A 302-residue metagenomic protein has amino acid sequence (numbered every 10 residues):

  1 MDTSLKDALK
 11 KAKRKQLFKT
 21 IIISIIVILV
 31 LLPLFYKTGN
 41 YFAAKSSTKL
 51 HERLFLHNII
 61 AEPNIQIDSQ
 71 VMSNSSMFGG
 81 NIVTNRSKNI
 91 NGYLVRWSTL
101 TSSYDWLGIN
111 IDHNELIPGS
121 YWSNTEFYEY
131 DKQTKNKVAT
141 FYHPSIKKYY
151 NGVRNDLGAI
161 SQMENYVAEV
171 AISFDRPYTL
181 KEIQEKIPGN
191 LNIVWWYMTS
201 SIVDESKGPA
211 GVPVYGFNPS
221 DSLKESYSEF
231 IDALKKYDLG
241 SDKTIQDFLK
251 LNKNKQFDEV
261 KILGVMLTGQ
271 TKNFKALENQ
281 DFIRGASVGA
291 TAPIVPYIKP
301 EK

Functional and structural regions predicted by a protein language model:
M1-Q16: N-terminal Lys/Arg-rich, disordered targeting/topogenic segments
T20-K37: Hydrophobic membrane-insertion alpha-helices, especially the h-region of bacterial N-terminal signal peptides
Y41-H57: Alpha-helical transmembrane signal-anchor/signal-peptide segments
F55-R86: Short extracytoplasmic
S76, N81, L94-S98, G108 (+3 more regions): Soluble periplasmic/extracytoplasmic beta-strand elements of cell-envelope proteins
N91-P213: Extracytoplasmic beta-rich ectodomain segments of secreted or membrane-anchored proteins
S206-S226: Intrinsically disordered, low-complexity prosegments and terminal tails associated with secretory/extracytoplasmic
S222-K302: Extracytoplasmic/luminal low-complexity segments enriched in Pro/Gly and acidic/polar residues that act as flexible
